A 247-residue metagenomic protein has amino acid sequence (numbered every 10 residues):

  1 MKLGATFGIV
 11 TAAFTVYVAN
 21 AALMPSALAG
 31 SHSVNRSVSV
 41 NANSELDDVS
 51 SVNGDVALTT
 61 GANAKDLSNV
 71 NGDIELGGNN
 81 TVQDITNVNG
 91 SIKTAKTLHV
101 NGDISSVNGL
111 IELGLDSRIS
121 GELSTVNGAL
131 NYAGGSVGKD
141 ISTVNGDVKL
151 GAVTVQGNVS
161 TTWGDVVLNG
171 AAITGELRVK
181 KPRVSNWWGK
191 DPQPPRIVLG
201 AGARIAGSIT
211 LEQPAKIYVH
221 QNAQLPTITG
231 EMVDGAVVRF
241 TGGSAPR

Functional and structural regions predicted by a protein language model:
M1-R247: Intrinsically disordered, low-complexity terminal regions
